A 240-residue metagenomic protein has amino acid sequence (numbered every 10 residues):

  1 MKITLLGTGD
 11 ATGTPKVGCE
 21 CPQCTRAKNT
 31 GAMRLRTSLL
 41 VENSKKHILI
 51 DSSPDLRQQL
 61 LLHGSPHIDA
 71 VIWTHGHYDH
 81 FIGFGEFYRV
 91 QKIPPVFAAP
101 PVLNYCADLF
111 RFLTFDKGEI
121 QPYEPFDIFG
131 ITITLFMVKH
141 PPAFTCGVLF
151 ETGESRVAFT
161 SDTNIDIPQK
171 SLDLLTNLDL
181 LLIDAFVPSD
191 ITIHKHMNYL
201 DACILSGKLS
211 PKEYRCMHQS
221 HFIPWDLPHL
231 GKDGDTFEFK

Functional and structural regions predicted by a protein language model:
M1-I50, P54-H63, E119-K170, T236-K240: Core dinuclear metal-dependent hydrolase active-site scaffold
D10, Y78, L103, P188 (+1 more regions): Residue-level marker for beta-strand->alpha-helix junctions and adjacent short loops that shape enzyme
G13, Q58, F81-I82, C106 (+2 more regions): Glycine/Thr-rich phosphate-binding loops of Rossmann-like dinucleotide-binding domains
K45-A98, N177-L180: Active-site metal-binding motif and surrounding structural segment of the metallo-beta-lactamase
L49-S53, D69-H77, F97-A99, V157-T163 (+3 more regions): Active-site neighborhood of phospho(di)ester-bond hydrolases with catalytic His/Asp-centered motifs
P101-N104, P122-Y123, H218-I223: Short, polar loop motifs at secondary-structure junctions
C106-D116, W225-L230: Short, aromatic/basic amphipathic alpha-helical patches
I165-K240: Cap/insert and terminal regions of metallo-dependent hydrolase folds
